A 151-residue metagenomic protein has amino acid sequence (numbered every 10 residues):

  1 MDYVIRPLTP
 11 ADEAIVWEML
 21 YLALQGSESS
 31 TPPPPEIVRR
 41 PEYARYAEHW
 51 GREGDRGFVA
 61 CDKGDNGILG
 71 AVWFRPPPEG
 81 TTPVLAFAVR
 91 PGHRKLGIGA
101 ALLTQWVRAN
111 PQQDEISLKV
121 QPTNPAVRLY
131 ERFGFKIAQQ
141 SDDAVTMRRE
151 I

Functional and structural regions predicted by a protein language model:
M1-A14: Conserved N-terminal entry element of GNAT/NAT acetyltransferase domains
P10, Y21-G92: Acetyl-CoA-dependent GNAT
D55-G57, S141-T146: Short hydrophobic/aromatic beta-strand or adjacent loop that forms the aromatic wall/cage of a ligand/substrate-binding
T81-T82, A109-P122: Conserved GNAT acetyl-CoA-binding A-motif
V89, K95-R108, E131-R132: Conserved acetyl-CoA-binding loop-helix of GNAT-fold acetyltransferases
R94, S117-R128, D143-E150: Conserved beta-strand-loop-alpha-helix junction that forms the acyl-donor binding cleft
E131-S141: Conserved acetyl-CoA-binding loop of GNAT-fold acetyltransferases
